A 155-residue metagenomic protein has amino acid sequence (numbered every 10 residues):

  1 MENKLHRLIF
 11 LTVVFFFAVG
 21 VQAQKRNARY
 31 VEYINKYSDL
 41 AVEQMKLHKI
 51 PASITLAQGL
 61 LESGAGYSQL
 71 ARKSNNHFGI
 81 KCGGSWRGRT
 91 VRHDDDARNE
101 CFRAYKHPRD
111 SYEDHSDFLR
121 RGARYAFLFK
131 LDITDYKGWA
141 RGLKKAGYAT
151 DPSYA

Functional and structural regions predicted by a protein language model:
M1-I9: Bacterial N-terminal signal peptides that target proteins for export
E2-N3, G20-A155: Catalytic cores of secreted/periplasmic lytic hydrolases that degrade extracellular macromolecules
I9-A18: Bacterial N-terminal signal peptides
